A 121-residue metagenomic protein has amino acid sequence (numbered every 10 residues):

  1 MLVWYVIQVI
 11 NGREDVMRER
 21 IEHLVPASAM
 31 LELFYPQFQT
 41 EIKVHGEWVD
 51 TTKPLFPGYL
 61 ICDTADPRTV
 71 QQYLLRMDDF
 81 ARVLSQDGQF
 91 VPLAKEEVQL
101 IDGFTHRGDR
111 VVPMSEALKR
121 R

Functional and structural regions predicted by a protein language model:
M1-R121: Acidic-enriched and Gly/Ser
